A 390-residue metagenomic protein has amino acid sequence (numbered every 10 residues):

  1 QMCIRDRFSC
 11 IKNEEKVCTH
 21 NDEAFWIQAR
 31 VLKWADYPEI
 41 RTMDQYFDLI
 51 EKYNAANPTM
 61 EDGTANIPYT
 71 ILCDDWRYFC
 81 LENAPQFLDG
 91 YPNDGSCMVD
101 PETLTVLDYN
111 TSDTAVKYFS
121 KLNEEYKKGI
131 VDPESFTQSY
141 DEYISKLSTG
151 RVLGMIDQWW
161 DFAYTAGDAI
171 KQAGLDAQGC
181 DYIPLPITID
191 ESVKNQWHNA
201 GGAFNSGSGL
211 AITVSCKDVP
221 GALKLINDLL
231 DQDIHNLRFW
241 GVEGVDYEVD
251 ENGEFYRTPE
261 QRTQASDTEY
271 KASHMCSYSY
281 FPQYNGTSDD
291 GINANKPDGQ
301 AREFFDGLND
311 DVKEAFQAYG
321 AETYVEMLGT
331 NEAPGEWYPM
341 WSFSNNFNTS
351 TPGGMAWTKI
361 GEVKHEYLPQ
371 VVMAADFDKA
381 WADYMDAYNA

Functional and structural regions predicted by a protein language model:
Q1, R5-A390: Extracytoplasmic/secretory soluble proteins
